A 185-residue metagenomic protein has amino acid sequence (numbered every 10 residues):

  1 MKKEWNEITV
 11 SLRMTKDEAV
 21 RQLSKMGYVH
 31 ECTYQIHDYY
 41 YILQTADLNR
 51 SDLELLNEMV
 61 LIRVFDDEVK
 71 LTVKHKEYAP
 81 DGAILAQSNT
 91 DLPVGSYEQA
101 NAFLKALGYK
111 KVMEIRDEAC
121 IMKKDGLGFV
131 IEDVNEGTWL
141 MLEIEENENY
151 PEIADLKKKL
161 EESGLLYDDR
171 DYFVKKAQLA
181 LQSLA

Functional and structural regions predicted by a protein language model:
M1-G126, R170-A185: N-terminal strand-loop-strand beta-hairpin
K3-W5, N135-W139: Coil-to-beta-strand transition motifs
R13, A19-Q22, G137-W139, N149-S163: Glyoxalase I/VOC metalloenzyme domain signal
M59-R63, V73-K76, I131-V134, E143-N147 (+1 more regions): A structural feature that tracks compact, well-ordered secondary-structure segments with a strong bias toward
L85-N89, W139-I144: Short acidic, glycine/Ser/Thr-rich loop/turn "cap" segments at secondary-structure junctions
D117-A119, L127-G128, N135-G137, E146-P151: Short acidic/polar capping segments at secondary-structure boundaries
E146-S183: Mixed-charge, glycine-accented linear interaction segment located at domain edges/termini
